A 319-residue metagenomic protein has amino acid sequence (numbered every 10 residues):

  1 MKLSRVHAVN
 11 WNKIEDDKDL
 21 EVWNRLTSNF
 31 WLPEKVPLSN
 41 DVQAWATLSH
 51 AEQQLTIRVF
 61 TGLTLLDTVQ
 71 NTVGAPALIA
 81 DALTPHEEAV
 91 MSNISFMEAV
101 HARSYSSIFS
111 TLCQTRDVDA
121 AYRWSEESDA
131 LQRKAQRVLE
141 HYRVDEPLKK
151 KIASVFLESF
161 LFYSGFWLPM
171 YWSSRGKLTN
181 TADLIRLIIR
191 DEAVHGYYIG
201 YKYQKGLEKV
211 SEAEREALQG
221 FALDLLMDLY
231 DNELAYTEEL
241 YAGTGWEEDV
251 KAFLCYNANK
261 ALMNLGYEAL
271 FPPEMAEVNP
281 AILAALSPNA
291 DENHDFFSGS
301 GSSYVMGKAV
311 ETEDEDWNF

Functional and structural regions predicted by a protein language model:
M1-F319: Non-heme di-metal
